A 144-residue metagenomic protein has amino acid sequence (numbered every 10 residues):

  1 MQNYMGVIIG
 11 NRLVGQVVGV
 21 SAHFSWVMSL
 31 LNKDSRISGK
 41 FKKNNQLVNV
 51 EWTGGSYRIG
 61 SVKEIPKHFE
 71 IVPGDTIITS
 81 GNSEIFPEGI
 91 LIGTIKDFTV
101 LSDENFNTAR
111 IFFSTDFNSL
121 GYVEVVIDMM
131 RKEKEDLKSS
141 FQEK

Functional and structural regions predicted by a protein language model:
M1-K144: Extracytoplasmic/periplasmic terminal helices and flexible tails
